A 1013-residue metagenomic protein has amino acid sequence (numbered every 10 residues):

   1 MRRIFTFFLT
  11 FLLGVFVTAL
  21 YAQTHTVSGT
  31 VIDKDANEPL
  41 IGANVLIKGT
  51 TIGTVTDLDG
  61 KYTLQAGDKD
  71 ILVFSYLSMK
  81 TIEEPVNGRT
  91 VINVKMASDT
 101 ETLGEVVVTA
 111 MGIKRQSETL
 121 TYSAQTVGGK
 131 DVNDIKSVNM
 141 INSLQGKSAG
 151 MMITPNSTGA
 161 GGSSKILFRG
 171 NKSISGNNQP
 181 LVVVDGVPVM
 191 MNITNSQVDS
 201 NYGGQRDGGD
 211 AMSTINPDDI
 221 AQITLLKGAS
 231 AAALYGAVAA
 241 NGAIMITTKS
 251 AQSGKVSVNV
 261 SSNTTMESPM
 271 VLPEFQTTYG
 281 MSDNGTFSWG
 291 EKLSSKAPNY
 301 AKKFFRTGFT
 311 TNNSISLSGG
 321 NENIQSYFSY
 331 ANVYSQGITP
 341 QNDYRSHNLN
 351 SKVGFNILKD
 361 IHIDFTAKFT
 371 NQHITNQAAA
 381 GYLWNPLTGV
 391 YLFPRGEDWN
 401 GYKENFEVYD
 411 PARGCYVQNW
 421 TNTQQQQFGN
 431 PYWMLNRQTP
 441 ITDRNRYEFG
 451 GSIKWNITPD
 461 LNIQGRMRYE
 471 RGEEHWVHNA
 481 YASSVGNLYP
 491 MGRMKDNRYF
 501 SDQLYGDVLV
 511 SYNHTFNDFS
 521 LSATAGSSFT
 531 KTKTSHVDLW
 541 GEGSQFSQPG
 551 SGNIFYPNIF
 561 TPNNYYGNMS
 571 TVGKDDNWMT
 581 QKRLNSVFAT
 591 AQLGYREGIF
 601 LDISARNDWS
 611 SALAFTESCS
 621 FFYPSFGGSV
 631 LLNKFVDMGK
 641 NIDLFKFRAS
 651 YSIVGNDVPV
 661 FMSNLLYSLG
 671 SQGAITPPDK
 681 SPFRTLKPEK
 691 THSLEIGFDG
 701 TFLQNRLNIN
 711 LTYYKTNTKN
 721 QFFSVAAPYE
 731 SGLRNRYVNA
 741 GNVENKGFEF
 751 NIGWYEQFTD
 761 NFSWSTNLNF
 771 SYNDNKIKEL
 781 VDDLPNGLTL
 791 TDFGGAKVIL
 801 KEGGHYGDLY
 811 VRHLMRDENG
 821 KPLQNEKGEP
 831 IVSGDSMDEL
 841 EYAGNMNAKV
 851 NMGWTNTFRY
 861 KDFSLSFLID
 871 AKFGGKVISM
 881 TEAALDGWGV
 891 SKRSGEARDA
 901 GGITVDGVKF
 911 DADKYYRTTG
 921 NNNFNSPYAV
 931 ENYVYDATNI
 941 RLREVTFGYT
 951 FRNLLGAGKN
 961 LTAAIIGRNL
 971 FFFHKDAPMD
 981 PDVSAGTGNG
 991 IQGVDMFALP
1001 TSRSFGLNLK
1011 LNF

Functional and structural regions predicted by a protein language model:
R2-N350, F355-D364, K368-T370, E448 (+7 more regions): Short, small/polar-rich motifs associated with maturation and membrane association, primarily at protein termini
N259-S294, V537-P549, V738, Y755-M846 (+3 more regions): Conserved small-residue
P269-V271, L293-A301, T310-A331, S335-N342 (+8 more regions): Flexible loop and strand-edge segments within Gram-negative outer membrane beta-barrel domains
T277-K296, L383-W433, H478-G492, S535-K574 (+7 more regions): Surface-exposed loop/turn segments flanking beta-strands in extracellular/periplasmic regions
R306-E322, Y330-Y334, P431-H478, K495-T515 (+13 more regions): Outer-membrane beta-barrel transmembrane strands
G337-N348, N356, K368-G381, T439-F546 (+5 more regions): Small-side-chain secondary-structure face that scaffolds active or pore-lining regions
Q438, Y566-S586, S668-N710, R736-T759 (+2 more regions): Outer-membrane beta-barrel signature, preferentially recognizing the C-terminal barrel domain of Gram-negative
D576, S610, K872-T962, I966-G967: Extracytoplasmic gating/loop element in the C-terminal half of outer-membrane beta-barrel translocons and assembly
